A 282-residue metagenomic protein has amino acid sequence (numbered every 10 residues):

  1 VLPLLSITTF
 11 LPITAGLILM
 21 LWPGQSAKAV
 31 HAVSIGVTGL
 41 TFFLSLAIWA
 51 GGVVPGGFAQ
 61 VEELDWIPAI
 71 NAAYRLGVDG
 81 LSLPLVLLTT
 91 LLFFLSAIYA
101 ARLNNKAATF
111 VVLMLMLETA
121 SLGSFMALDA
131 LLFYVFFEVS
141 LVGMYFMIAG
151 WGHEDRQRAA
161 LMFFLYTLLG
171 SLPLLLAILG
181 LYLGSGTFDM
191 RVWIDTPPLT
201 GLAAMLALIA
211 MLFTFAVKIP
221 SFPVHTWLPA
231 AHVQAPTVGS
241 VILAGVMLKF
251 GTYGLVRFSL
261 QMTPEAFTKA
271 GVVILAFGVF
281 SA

Functional and structural regions predicted by a protein language model:
V1-L4, I18-V112, T187, R191-V192: Transmembrane helix-loop-helix hairpins at membrane boundaries of multipass inner-membrane proteins
L2, Q25, R102-N104, F125-Y134 (+1 more regions): Membrane-interface helix caps and helix-loop-helix hairpins in membrane proteins
S6-F10, A32-I35, P84-L87, V111-L115 (+3 more regions): Hydrophobic alpha-helical transmembrane segments
S6-L21, I35-I48, V86-A100, L117-T119 (+5 more regions): Central hydrophobic cores of alpha-helical transmembrane segments in multi-pass inner-membrane proteins across all
P12, D79, D129-M147, F163-Y166 (+2 more regions): Functional transmembrane alpha-helices
L19-P23, I98-K106, Y145-E154, G180 (+3 more regions): Helix-loop junctions at the membrane interface of multi-pass solute transporters
Q25-A27, T109-M116, A120-A203: Alpha-helical multi-pass transmembrane bundles of energy-transducing inner-membrane proteins
G52-A73, S171-A231, T252-V273: Juxtamembrane/interfacial segments at transmembrane-helix boundaries in multi-pass membrane proteins
